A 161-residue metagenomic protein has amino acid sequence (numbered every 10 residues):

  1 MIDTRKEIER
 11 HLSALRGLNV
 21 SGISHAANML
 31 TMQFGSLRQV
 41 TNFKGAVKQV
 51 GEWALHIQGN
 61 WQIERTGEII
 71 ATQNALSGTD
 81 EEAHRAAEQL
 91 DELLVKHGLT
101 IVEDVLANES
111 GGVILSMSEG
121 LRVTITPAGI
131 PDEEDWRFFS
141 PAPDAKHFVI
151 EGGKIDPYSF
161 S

Functional and structural regions predicted by a protein language model:
M1-S161: Surface-exposed, interaction-prone regions used to assemble/regulate multi-protein complexes
